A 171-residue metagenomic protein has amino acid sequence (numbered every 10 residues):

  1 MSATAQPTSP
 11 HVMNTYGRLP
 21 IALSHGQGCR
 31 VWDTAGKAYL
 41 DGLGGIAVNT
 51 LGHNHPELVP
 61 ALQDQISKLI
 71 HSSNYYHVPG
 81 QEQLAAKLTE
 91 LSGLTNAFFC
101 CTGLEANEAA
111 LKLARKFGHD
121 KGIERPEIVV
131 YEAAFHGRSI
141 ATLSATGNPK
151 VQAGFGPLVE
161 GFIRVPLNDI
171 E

Functional and structural regions predicted by a protein language model:
M1-R30, G44, Y75: Active-site-adjacent loop/helix segments that line or gate small-molecule/cofactor pockets in enzymes
A3, P7, G26, H53 (+7 more regions): Conserved active-site and cofactor/substrate-binding residues in soluble primary-metabolism enzymes
P10, A38-I123: Glycine-rich loop-to-alpha-helix module at the N-terminal edge of alpha/beta enzyme cores
H11-R18, D41-I46, D64, H71 (+5 more regions): Residue-level signal for pocket-adjacent positions within structured domains
L23, T50, V165: Small/polar loops that bind or transfer phosphate-bearing groups
C29-V31, A47-V48, H55, A106 (+2 more regions): Short, flexible micro-motifs
T34-A35: Residue-level recognition of short loop/turn positions
A85-E171: PLP-dependent aspartate aminotransferase-fold enzymes
